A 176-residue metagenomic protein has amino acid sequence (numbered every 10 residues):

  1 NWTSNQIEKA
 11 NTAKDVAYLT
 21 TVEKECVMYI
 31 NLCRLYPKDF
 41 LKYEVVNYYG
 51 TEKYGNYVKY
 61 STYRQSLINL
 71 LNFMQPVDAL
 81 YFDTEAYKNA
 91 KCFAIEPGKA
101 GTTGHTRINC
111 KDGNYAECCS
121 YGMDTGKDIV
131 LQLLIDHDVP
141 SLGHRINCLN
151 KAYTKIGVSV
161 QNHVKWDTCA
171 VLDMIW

Functional and structural regions predicted by a protein language model:
N1-S4: Acidic, low-complexity proline/glycine-rich segments
K9-A10: Low-complexity, glycine/proline/serine-enriched flexible coil segments that act as short hinges or interruptions within
K14-D112, R145, K151: Short, well-ordered surface patches within globular domains
K88, C92-W176: A well-ordered secondary-structure block
